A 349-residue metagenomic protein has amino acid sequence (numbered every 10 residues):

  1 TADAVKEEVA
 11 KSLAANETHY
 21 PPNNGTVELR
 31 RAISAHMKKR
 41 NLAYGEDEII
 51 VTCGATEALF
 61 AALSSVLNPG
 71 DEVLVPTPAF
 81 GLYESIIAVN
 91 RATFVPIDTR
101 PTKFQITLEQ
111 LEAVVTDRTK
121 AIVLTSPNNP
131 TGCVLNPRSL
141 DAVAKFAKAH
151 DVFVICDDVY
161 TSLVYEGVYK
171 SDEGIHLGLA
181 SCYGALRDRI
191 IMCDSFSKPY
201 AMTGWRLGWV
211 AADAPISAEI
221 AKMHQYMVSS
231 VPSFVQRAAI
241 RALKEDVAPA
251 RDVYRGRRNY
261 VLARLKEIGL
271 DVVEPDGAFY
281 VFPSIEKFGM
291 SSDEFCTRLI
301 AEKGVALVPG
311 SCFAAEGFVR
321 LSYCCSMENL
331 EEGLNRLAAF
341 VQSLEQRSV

Functional and structural regions predicted by a protein language model:
T1-A2, R189-G277: PLP-dependent aminotransferase class I/II
T1-G54, A61, A242-E245, P249 (+1 more regions): N-terminal small-domain helix-loop-helix segment of the aminotransferase-like
S65-I87: Conserved PLP-anchoring active-site segment centered on the Schiff-base-forming lysine
N90, A149-H150, L186, I268 (+2 more regions): Helix C-cap/helix->beta junction micro-motif
V95, T99-E173: Active-site phosphate-binding strand-loop segment of PLP-dependent enzymes
E112, G289-E294, R298-L307, F313-V349: PLP-dependent enzyme catalytic core of the Aspartate aminotransferase-like
H150-D151, V168-P199, P215-K222, V319: Conserved active-site segment immediately N-terminal to the catalytic lysine that forms the internal aldimine
Y254-R255, N259, I268-E302, V319 (+1 more regions): Conserved PLP-binding catalytic core of the aspartate aminotransferase-like
